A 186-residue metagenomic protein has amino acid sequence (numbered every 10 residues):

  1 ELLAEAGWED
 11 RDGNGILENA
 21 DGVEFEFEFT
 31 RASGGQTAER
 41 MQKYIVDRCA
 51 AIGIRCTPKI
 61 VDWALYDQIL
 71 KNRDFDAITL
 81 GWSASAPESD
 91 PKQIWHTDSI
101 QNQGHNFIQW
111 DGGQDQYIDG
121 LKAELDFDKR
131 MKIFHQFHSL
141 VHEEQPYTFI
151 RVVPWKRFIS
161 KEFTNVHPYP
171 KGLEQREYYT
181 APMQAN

Functional and structural regions predicted by a protein language model:
E1-D47, Q136, A185: Append "and occasionally in soluble cytosolic enzymes with long acidic Gly/Pro-rich linkers
D12-L17, T57-I60, I133, V152: Surface-exposed patches in mature extracellular/periplasmic domains of secreted proteins
F27-T30, T57-I60, A77-G81, T148-F149: Structural recognition of the beta-strand scaffold that forms the well-ordered cores of secreted hydrolase catalytic
T37-D47, Y66-N186: Detector for C-terminal structural segments
I45-C56: Short alpha-helix C-terminal cap/hinge motif
P58-Q68: Short helix-initiation/N-cap motifs at beta->coil->alpha
